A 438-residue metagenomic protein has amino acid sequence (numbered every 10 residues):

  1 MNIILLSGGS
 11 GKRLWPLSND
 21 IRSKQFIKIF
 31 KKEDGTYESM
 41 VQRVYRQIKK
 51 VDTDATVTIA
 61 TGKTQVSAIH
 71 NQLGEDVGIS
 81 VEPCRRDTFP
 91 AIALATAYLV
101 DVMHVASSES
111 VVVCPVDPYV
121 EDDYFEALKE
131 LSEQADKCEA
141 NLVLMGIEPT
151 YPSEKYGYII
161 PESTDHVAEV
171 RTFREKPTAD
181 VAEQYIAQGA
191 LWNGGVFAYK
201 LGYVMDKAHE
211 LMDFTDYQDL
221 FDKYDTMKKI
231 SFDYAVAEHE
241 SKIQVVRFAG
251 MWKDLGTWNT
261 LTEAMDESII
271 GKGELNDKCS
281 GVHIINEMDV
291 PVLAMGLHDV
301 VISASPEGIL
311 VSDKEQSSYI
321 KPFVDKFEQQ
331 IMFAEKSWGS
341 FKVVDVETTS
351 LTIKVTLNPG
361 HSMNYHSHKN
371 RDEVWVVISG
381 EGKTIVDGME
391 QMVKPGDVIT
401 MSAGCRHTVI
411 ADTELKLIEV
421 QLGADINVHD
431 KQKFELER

Functional and structural regions predicted by a protein language model:
M1-L5, W15-D20, F30-V113, Y119-E126: Conserved N-terminal catalytic core of the sugar/cofactor nucleotidyltransferase
L6, C114, V377, V420: Catalytic metal- and UDP-sugar-binding loop of GT-A-like glycosyltransferases, i.e., residues flanking the conserved
S10, P118: Active-site metal-binding loops of divalent metal-dependent hydrolases
G11-P16, S23, N427-V428: Short N-terminal binding/cap micro-motifs at the start of the first secondary-structure element
V41, A95, D117, I159 (+3 more regions): Residue-level signal for inorganic ion chemistry
E121-Y224, Q244: Conserved core of the sugar-phosphate nucleotidyltransferase
L201-I399, C405-T408, E419, D425-I426 (+1 more regions): Left-handed beta-helix
